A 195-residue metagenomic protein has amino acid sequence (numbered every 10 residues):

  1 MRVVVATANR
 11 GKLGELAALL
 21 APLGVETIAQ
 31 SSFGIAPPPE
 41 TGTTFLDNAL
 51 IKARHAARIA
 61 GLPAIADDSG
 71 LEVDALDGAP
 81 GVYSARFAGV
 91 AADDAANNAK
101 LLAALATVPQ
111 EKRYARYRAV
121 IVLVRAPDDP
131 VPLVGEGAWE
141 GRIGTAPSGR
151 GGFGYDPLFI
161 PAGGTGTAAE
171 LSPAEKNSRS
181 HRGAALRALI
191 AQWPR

Functional and structural regions predicted by a protein language model:
M1-V4, R10-R195: Anionic-ligand binding patches
